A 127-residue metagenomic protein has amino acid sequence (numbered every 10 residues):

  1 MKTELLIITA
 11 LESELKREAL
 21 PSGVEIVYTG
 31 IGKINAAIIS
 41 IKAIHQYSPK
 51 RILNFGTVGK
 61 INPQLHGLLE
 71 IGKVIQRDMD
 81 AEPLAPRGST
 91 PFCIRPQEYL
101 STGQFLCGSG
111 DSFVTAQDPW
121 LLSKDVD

Functional and structural regions predicted by a protein language model:
M1-L6, V24: Extreme N-terminal starter segment of soluble prokaryotic enzymes
T9-E14: Short polar catalytic/cofactor-binding loops
L15-D127: Glycine-rich phosphate- or other oxyanion-binding loops that anchor nucleotides, phosphorylated ligands
